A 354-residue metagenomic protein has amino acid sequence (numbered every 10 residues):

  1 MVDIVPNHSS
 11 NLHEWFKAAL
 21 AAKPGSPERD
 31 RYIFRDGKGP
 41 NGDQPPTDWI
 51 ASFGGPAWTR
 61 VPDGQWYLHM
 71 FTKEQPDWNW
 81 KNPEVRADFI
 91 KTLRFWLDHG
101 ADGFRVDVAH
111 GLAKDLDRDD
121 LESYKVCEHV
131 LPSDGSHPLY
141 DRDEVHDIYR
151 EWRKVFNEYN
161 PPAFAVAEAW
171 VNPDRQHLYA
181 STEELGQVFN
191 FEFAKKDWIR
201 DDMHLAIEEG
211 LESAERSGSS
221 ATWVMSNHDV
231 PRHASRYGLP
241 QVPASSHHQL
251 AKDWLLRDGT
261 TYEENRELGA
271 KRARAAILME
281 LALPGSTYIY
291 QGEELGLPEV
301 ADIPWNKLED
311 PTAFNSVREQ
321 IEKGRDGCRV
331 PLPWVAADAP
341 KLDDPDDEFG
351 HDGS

Functional and structural regions predicted by a protein language model:
M1-S354: Active-site and adjacent substrate-binding regions of carbohydrate-active enzymes
